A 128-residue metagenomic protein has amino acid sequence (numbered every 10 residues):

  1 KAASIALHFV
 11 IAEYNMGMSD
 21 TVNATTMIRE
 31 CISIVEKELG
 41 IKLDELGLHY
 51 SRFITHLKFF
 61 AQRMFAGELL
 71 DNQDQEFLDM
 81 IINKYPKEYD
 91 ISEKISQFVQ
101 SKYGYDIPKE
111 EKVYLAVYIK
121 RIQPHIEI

Functional and structural regions predicted by a protein language model:
K1-I128: A cross-family "folded-core" feature that marks the main globular domain of proteins
